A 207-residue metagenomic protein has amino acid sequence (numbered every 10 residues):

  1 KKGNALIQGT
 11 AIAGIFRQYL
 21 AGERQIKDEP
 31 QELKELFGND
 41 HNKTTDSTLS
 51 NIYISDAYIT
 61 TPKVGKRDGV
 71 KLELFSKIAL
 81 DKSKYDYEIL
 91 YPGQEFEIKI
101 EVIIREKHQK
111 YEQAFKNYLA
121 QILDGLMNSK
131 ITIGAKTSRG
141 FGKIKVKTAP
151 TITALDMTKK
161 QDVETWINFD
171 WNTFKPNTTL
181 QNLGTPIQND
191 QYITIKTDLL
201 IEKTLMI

Functional and structural regions predicted by a protein language model:
K1-I207: Small/polar/charged residue-enriched interaction surfaces, especially the RNA/DNA-contacting tracks of RNP/CRISPR
